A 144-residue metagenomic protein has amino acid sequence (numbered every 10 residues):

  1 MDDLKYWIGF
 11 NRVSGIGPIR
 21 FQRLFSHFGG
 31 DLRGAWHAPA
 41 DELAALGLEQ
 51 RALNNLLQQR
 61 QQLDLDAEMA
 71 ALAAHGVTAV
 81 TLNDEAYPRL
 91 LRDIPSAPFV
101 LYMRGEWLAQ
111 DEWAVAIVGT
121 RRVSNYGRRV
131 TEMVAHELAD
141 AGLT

Functional and structural regions predicted by a protein language model:
M1-D140: Short, positively charged patches
G142-T144: A short, small-residue-rich loop immediately preceding and capping a beta-strand
